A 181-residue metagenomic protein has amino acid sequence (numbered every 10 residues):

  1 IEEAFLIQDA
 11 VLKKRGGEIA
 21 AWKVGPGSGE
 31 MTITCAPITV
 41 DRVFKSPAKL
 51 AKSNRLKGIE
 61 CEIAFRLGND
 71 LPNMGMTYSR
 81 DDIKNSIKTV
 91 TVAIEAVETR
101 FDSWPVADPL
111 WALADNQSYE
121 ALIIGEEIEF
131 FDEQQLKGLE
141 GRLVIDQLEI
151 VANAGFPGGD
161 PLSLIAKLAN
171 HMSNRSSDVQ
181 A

Functional and structural regions predicted by a protein language model:
I1-Y78: Extended, compositionally biased flexible segments
E2-I7, I19, E60, Y78-T89 (+3 more regions): Conserved active-site and cofactor/substrate-binding residues in soluble primary-metabolism enzymes
V11-R15, S86, V90-A93, V97-R100 (+3 more regions): Change "in soluble alpha/beta enzymes" to "in soluble alpha/beta proteins
R15-E18, R55-I59, L113-N116, Q134-L136 (+1 more regions): Solvent-exposed alpha-helices and their adjacent loops that cap or buttress functional pockets in soluble metabolic
K49-S53, A107-W111, I123-F130: Glycine-rich, charged/polar anion/phosphate-binding loops that engage phosphate groups from diverse ligands
I63-N69, T91-I94, E98, E126-I128 (+1 more regions): Short, structured patches in soluble enzyme cores that scaffold and shape functional sites
R80-P109, A114-N116, E149-L164: Flexible glycine-rich active-site/ligand-binding loops centered on an Asp-His dyad
Q117, L122-A181: Catalytic-pocket segment enriched in acidic/His residues
